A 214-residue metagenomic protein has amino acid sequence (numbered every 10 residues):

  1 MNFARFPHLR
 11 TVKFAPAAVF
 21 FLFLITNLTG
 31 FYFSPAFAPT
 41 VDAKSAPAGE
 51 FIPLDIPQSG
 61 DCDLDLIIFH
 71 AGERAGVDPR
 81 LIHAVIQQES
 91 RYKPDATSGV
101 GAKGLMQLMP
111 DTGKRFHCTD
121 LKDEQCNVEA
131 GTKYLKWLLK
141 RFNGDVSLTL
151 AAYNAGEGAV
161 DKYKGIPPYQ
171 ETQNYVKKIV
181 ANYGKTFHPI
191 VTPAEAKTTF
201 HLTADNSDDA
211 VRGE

Functional and structural regions predicted by a protein language model:
M1-N2: N-terminal hydrophobic targeting signals that begin at the initiator methionine
R5-V19: N-terminal Sec-pathway targeting helices
H8, F23-T26, F37: Low-complexity intrinsically disordered segments
K13, G213-E214: Short, low-complexity, charged amphipathic interaction modules
A18-G30: Bacterial N-terminal signal peptides
T29-K44: Signal peptide processing junction and immediate N-terminal pro/mature segment of secreted/exported proteins
T40-G213: Catalytic glycan-binding domains that act on GlcNAc-containing polysaccharides
